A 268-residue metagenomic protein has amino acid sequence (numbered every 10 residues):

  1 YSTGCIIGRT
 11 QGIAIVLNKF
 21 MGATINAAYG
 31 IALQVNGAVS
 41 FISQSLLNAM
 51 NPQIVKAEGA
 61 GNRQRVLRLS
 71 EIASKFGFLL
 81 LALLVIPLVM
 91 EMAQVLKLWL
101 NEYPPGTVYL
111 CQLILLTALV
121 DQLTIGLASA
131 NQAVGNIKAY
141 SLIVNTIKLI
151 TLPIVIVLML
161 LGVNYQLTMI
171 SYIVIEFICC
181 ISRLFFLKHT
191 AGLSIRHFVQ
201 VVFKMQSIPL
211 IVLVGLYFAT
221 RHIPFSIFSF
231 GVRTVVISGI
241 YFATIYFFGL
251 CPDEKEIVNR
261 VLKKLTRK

Functional and structural regions predicted by a protein language model:
S2-I6, T10, N18, Y29-P52 (+5 more regions): Transmembrane helix-bundle signature of multi-pass secondary active exporters and lipid flippases
V16-G37, P105-C111, F230-G231: Interfacial/gating helices of multi-pass transporter permease domains
A32, N36-S74, A128-A133: Helix-loop junctions and terminal segments of transmembrane helices in multi-pass membrane transport/translocation
Q34-G37, I72, V85, Q94 (+4 more regions): Residue-level recognition of pore/gate-forming positions within transmembrane alpha-helices of multi-pass
S43, L67-Q122, L152-V157, L210: Alpha-helical transmembrane segments of multi-pass membrane transport and lipid-handling proteins
L115-I150, G162, A191: Membrane-interface junctions at transmembrane-helix termini in multi-pass inner-membrane proteins
A139-L167, S171, I175-F186, K204-R221 (+1 more regions): Alpha-helical transmembrane segments of multi-pass membrane transporters and transport-associated inner-membrane enzymes
K188-I195, V214-K268: Membrane-proximal transmembrane or re-entrant/amphipathic helices at the cytosolic face
